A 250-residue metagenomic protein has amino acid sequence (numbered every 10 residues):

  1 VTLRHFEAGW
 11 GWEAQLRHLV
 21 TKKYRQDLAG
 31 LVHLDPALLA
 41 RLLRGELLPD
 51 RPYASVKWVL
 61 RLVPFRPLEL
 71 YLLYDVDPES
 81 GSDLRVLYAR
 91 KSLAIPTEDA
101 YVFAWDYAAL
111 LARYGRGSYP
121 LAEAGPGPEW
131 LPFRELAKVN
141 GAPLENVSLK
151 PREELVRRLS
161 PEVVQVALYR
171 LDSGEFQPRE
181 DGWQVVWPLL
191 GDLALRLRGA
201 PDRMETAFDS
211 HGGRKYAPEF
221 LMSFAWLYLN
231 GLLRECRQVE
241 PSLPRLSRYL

Functional and structural regions predicted by a protein language model:
E7-S55, G127-V186: Negatively charged, low-complexity tracts enriched in Asp/Glu with abundant Ser/Thr
L34, L38-L93: Conserved binding-pocket/active-site segment within a compact domain
L42, L110, V139, L155-R158 (+7 more regions): Charge-rich, solvent-exposed alpha-helical interaction surfaces
A54-L62, V86, W183-P188, M204-F208: Generic recognition of long tandem-repeat/solenoid scaffolds
L68-Y101, G191-S223: Intrinsically disordered, low-complexity regulatory segments enriched in Ser/Thr/Pro and charged residues
A89-L121, S223-E235: A recognition module on extended beta-rich or small alphabeta surfaces enriched in W/G with H and D/E
G212-Q238, Y249: Extended, charged low-complexity segments that frequently continue into or abut oligomerization scaffolds
